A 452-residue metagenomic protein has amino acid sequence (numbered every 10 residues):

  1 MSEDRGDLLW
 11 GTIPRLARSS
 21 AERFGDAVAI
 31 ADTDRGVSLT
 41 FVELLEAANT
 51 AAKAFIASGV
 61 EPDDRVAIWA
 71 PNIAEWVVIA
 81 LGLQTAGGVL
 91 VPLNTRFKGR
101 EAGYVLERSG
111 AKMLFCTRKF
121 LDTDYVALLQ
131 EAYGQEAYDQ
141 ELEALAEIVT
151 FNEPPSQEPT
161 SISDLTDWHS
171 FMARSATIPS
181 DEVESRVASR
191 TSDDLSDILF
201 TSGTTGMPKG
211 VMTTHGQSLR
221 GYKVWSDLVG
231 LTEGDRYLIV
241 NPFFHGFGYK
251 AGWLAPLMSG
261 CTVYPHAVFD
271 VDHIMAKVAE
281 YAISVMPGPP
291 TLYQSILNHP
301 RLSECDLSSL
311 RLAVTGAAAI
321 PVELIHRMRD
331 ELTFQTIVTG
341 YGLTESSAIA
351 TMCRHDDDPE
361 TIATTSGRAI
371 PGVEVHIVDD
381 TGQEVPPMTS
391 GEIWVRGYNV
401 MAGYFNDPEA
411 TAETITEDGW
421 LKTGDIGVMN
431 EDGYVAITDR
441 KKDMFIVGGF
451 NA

Functional and structural regions predicted by a protein language model:
L8, G25-D26, I148-T150, P155 (+4 more regions): Conserved pre-ATP/AMP-binding loop-to-beta segment of ANL
L9, D26-L81, K98-G103, D164-A176 (+2 more regions): Conserved AMP-binding/adenylate-forming core of the ANL superfamily
S38-E43, A188-R220: Conserved AMP-binding A3 loop
A52-K53, D64-R65, P71-V91, T95-G99 (+4 more regions): A short helix-loop-beta submotif of the ANL/AMP-binding
A57-S58, G88-S170: Structural core segment of the AMP-binding/adenylate-forming
S58, W69, E384-M388, E392-A452: Conserved ATP-binding/catalytic segment of the ANL
S170-A173, I283-G288, L297-T361, E374 (+1 more regions): Gly/Ser/Thr-rich phosphate-binding loop
L219-R236, F244-S284, H299: Conserved AMP-binding/adenylation subdomain of ANL enzymes
